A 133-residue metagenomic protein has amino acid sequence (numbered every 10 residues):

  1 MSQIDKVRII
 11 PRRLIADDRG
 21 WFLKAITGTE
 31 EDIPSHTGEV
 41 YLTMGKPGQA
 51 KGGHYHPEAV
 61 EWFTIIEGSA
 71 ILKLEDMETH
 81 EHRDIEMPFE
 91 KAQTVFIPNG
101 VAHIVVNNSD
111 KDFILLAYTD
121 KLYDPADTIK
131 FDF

Functional and structural regions predicted by a protein language model:
M1-T94, N108-F133: Non-catalytic, conserved peripheral segments adjacent to functional cores
H103: Glycine-centered loop/turn positions within well-structured domains that cap or flank conserved ligand/cofactor-binding
